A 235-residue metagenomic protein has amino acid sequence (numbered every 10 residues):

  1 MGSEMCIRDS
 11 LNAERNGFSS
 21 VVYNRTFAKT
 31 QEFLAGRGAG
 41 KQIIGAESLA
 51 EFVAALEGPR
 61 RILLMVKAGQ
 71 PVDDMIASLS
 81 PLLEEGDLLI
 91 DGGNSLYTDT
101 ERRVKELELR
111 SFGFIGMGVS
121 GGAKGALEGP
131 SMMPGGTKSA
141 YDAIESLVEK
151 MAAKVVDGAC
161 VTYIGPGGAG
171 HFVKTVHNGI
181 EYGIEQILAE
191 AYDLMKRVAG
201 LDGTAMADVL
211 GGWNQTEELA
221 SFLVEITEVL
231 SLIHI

Functional and structural regions predicted by a protein language model:
G2-I7, I235: Short, small-residue-biased leader/transition segments that mark boundaries at the very start of proteins
L11-G40: NAD(P)-binding Rossmann-fold cofactor-contacting core
N12-R15, L79-P81, K105, E149-K150: Short, solvent-exposed amphipathic alpha-helical segments in soluble enzyme and RNA/protein-processing domains
R25, G38-R102, E108, G125-T137: Rossmann-like NAD(P)-binding element
V72-M75, I90-D91, L96-A207, T216-S231: Rossmann-fold dinucleotide-binding core
G212-W213: N-terminal interaction modules that seed assembly of large macromolecular complexes
